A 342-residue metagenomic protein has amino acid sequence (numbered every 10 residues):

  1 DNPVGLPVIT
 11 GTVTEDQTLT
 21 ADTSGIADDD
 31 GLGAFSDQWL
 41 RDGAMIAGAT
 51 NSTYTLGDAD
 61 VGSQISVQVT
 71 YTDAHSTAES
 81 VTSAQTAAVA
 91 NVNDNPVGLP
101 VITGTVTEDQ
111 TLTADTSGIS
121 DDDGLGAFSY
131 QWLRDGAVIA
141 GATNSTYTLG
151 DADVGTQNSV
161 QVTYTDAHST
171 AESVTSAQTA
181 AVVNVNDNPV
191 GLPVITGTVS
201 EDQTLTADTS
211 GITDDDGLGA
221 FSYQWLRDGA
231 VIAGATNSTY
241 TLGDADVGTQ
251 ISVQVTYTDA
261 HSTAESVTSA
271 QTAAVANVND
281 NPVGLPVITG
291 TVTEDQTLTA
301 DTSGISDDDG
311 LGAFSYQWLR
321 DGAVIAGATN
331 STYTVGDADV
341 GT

Functional and structural regions predicted by a protein language model:
D1-T342: Ser/Thr/Pro/Gly-rich low-complexity disordered regions
